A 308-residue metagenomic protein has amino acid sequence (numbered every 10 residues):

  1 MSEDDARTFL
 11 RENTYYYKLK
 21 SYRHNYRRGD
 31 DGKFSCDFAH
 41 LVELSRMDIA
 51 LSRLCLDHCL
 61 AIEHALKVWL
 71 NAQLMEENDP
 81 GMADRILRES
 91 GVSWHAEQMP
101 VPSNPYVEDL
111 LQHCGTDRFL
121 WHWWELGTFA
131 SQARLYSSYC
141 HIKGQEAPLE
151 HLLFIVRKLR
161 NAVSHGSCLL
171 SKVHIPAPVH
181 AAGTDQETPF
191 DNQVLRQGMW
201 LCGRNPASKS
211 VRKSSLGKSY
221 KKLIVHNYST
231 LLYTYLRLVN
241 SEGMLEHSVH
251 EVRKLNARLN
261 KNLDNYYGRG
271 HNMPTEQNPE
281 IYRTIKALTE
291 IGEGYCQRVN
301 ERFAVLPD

Functional and structural regions predicted by a protein language model:
M1-K158, L170-D308: Extended intrinsically disordered or low-complexity regions, especially N/C-terminal cytosolic tails and loops, rather
G166: Acidic/aromatic/glycine-rich contiguous surface patches that form carbohydrate-binding/processing clefts and analogous
